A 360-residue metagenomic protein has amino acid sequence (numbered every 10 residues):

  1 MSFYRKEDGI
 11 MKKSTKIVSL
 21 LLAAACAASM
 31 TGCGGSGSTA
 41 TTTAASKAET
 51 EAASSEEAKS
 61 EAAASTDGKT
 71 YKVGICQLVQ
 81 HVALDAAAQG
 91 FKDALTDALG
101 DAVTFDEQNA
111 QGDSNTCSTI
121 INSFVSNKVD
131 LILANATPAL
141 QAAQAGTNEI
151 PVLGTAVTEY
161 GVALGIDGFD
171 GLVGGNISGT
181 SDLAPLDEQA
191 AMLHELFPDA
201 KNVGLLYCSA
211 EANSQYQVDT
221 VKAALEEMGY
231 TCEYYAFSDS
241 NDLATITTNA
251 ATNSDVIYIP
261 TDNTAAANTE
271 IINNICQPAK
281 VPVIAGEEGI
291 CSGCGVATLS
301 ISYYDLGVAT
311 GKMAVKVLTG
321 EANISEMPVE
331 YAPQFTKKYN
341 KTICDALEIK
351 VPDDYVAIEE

Functional and structural regions predicted by a protein language model:
M1-I10: Short, Lys/Arg-enriched N-terminal segments with co-localized hydrophobic residues within the first ~10-30 amino acids
K13-S36: Sec-dependent N-terminal signal peptides of Gram-positive bacterial secreted proteins and lipoproteins
M30-E51: Bacterial lipoprotein signal-peptidase II cleavage site
T66-G68, Y160-N202, I301-A322: Hydrophobic alpha-helical segments within soluble ligand-binding/sensing domains
G68-K92, G100, D106-T116, A210 (+2 more regions): Extracytoplasmic "Venus flytrap"
V73-I75, F91, S178-L225, N323-I343: An alpha-beta-alpha
E107-G168, D262-G286: Beta-alpha junction/loop-to-helix N-cap segments that form part of ligand/metal-binding clefts
I290-T342: Flexible loop/turn connectors
